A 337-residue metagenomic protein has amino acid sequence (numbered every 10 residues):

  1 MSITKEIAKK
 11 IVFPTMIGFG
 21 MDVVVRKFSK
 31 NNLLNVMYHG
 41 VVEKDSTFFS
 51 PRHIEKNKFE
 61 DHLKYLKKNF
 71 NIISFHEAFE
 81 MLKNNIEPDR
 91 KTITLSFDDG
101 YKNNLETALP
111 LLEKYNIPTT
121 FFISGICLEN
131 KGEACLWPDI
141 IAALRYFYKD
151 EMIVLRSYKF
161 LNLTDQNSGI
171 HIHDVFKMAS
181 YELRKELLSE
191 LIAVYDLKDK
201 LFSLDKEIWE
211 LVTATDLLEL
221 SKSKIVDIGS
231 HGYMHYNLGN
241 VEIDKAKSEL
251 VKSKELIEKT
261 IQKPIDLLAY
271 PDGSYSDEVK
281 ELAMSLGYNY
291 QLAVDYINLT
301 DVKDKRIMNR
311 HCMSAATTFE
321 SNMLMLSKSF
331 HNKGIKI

Functional and structural regions predicted by a protein language model:
M1-S96, N103, A134, P138 (+4 more regions): C-terminal active-site subregion of NodB/CE4 polysaccharide deacetylases
V36, V42, E113-S274, K305-M308: Metal-dependent polysaccharide deacetylase catalytic core of the NodB/CE4 family, i.e., the active-site-bearing domain
D98-L105, L111, Y115-T120: Conserved beta-strand->loop/alpha-helix structural units within folded catalytic cores of enzymes with alpha/beta
